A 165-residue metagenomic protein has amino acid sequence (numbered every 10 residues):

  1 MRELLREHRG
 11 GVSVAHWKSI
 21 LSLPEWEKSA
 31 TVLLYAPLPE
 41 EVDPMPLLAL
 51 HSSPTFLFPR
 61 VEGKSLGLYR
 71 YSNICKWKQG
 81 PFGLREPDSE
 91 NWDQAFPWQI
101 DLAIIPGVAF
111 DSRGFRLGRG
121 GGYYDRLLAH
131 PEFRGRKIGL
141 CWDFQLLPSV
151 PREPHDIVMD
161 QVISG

Functional and structural regions predicted by a protein language model:
M1-W98: N-terminal active-site beta-alpha-beta segment that forms phosphate/nucleotide-binding and substrate-recognition loops
G67-G165: Conserved phosphate- and dinucleotide-binding cores of soluble alpha/beta proteins, encompassing both enzyme active
